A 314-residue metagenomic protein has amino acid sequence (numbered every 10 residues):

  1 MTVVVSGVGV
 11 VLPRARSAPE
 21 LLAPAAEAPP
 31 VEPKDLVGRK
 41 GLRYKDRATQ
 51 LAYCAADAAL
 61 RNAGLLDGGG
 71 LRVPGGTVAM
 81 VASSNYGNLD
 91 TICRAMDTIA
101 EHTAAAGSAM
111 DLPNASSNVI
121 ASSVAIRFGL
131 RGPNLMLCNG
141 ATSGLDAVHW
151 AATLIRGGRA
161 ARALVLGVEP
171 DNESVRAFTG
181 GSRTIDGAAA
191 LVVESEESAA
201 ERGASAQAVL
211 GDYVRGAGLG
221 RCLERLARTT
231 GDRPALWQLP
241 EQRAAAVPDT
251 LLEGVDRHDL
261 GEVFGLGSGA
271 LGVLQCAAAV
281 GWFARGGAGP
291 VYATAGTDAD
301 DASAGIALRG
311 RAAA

Functional and structural regions predicted by a protein language model:
M1-P133, L145, T153-G157, V168-A314: Conserved "HGTGT" condensation-loop signature of ketosynthase/thiolase-family condensing enzymes that catalyze
L137-C138: Membrane-interface segments at transmembrane-helix boundaries
V148: Short-chain dehydrogenase/reductase
